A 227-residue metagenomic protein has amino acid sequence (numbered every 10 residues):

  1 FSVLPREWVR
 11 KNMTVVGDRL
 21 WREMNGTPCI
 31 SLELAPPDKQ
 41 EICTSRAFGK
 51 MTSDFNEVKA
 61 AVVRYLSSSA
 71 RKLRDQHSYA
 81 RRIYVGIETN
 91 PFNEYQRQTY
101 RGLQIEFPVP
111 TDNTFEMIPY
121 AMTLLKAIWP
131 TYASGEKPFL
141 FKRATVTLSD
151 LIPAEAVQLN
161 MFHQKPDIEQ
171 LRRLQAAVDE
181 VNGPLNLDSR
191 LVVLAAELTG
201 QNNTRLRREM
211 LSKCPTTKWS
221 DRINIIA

Functional and structural regions predicted by a protein language model:
S2-P138, A156: DNA-contacting surface of Y-family translesion DNA polymerases
F107-A227: Acidic, metal-coordinating catalytic segment for phosphate/diphosphate chemistry, firing primarily on the Nudix
